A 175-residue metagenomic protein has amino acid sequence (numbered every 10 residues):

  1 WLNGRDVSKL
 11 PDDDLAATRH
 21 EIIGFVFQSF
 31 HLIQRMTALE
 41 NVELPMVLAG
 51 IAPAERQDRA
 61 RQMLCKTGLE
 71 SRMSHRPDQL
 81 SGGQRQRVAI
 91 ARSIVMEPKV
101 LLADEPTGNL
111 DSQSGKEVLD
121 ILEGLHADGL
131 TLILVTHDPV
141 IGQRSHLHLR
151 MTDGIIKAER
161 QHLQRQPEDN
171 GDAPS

Functional and structural regions predicted by a protein language model:
W1-M151: ABC family nucleotide-binding domain
S8-K9, R160-H162: Short amphipathic beta-strand/extended segments with alternating polar/hydrophobic composition
I141, K157, R165: Flexible, glycine-rich phosphate/dinucleotide-binding loops and adjacent beta-alpha linkers at cofactor/substrate
H148-Q161: H-loop (His-switch) and adjacent beta-strand-loop-beta switch element of ABC-type ATPase nucleotide-binding domains
Q161-S175: ABC ATPase nucleotide-binding domains
